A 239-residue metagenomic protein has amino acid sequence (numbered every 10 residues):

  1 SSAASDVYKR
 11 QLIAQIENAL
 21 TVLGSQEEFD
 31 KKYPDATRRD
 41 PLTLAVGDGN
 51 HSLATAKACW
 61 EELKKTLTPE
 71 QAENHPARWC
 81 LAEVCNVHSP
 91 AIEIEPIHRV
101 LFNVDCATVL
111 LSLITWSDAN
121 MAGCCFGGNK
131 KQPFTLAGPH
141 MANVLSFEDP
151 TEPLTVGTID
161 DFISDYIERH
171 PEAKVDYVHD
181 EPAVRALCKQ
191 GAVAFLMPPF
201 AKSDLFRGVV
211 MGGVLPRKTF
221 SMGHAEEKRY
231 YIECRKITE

Functional and structural regions predicted by a protein language model:
S1-Y8: Short, small-residue-biased leader/transition segments that mark boundaries at the very start of proteins
K9-A19, H51-S52, T155: Phosphate/oxyanion-binding active-site loops and adjacent basic polyanion-contact surfaces
V22-L67: Active-site beta-strand/loop microenvironment that shapes enzyme catalytic pockets
L42, A77-E83, K130-F134, N143 (+1 more regions): Structural beta-strand/beta-sheet cores of well-ordered domains, especially the beta-sheet scaffolds that support
G47, E83, L196-P198: Short beta-strand segments
N50-S112: Catalytic or ion-translocation cores adjacent to nucleophile or general acid/base/metal-coordination motifs in diverse
N86-T151: C-terminal amphipathic alpha-helical segment
P133-T135, P139-E239: Long, compositionally biased intrinsically disordered regions
